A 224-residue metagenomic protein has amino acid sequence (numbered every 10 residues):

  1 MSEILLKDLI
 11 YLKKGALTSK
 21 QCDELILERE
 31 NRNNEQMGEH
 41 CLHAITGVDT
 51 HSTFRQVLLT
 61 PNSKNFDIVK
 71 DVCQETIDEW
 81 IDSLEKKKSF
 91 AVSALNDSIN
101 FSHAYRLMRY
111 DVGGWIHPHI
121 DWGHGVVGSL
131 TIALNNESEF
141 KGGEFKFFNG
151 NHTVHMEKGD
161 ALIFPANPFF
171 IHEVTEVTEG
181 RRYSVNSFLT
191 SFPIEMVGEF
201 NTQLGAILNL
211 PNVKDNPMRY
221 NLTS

Functional and structural regions predicted by a protein language model:
S2-S98, F200, A206: Non-heme Fe(II)/2-oxoglutarate
L5-I10, E30-N33, S187-S224: Double-stranded beta-helix
K7, G47-T50, N62, T76 (+6 more regions): A general marker of short, structured functional hotspots
G15, N31, V57, M108-D111 (+2 more regions): Small/flexible residues
I81-G205: Catalytic core of non-heme Fe(II) oxygenases with the double-stranded beta-helix
